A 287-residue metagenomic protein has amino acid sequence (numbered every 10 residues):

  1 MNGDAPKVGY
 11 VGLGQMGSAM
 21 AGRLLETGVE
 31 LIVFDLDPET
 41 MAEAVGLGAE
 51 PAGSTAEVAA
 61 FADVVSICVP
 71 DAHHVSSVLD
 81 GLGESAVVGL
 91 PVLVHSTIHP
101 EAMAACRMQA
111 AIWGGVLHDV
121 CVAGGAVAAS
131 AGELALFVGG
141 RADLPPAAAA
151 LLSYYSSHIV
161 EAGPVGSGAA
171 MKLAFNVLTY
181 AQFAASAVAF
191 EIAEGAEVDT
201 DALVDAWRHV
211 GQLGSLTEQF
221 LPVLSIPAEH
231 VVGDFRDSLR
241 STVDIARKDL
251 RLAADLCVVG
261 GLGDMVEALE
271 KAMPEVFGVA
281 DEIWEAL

Functional and structural regions predicted by a protein language model:
M1-I67, L90, E161, G195: NAD(P)+-binding Rossmann beta1-loop-alpha1 motif at the extreme N-terminus of oxidoreductases
V8, V78, T97-A174: Rossmann-fold dinucleotide-binding core
L31, P51, V116-H118, I159 (+2 more regions): Hydrophobic beta-strand scaffold residues
T55-V116: Rossmann-fold NAD(P) dinucleotide-binding segment
I67-C68, H95-S96, F137, A162-G163 (+2 more regions): Glycine- and other small-residue-rich loops at beta-strand/loop junctions that grip anionic moieties
G168-L287: Helical "substrate-binding/catalytic lid" subdomain of Rossmann-like NAD(P)-dependent dehydrogenases/reductases
